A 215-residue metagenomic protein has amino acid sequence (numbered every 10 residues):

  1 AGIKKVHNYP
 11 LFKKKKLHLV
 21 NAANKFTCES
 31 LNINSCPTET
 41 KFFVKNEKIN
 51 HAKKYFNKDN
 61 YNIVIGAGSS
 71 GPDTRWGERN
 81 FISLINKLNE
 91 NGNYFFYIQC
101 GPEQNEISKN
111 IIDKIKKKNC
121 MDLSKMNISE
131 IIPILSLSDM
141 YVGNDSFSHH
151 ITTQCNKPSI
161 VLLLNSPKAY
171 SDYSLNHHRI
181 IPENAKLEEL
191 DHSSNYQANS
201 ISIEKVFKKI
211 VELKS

Functional and structural regions predicted by a protein language model:
A1-S215: Catalytic machinery of carbohydrate-active enzymes, primarily nucleotide-sugar-dependent glycosyltransferases
